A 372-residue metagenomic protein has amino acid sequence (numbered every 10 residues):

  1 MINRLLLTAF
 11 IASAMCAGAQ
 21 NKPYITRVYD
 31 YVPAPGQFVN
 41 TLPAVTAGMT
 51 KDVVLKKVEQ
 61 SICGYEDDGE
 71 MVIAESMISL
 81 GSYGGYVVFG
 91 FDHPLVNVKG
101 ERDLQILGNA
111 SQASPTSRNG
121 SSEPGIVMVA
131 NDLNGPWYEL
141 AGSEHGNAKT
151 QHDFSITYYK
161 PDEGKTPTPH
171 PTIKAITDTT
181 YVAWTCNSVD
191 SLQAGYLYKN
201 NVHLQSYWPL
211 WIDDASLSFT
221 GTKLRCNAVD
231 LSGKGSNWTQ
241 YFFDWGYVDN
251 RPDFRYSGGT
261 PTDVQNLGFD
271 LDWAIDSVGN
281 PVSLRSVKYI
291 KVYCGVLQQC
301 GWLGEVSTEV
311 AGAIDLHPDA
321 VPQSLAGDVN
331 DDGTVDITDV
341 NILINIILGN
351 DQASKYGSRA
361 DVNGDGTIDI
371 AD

Functional and structural regions predicted by a protein language model:
M1-Q20: Bacterial Sec-dependent N-terminal signal peptides
Q20-E123, G142-P322: A domain-level signal for the mature, folded cores of soluble proteins
P94, A130, S143, I346-N350: Structured segments of extracytoplasmic/periplasmic soluble domains in secreted or envelope-associated proteins
M128-Y138: Asp-box/BNR beta-propeller loop motif
S324-A326: EF-hand Ca2+-binding helix-loop-helix modules
V329-S354, D365-D372: Alpha-helical segments with a strong preference for the paired helices of cellulosomal dockerin domains
